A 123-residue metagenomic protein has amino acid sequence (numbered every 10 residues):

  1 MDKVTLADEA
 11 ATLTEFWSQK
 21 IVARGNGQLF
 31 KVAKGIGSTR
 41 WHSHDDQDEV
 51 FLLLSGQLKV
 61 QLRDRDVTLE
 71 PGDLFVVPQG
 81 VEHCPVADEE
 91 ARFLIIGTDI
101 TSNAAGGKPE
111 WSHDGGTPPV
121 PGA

Functional and structural regions predicted by a protein language model:
D2-A10, A23, D88-A123: Double-stranded beta-helix
L6-W41, Q47, I96, A105: A short glycine-rich, His/Asp/Glu-containing loop-to-beta-strand
S18, Q28, G37, R65 (+3 more regions): A generic "binding-loop/recognition-motif" signal
N26, L54-S55, E70-P71, E89: A cytosolic small-molecule/anion-sensing beta-strand core signal
G37, D46-D48, L52-L58, R63-D64: Glycine- and acidic-residue-biased ligand/ion/polar-headgroup-sensing regions
W41-H42, V60-Q61, V77, E82-D88 (+1 more regions): Short beta-strand His + acidic residue motifs that chelate non-heme Fe in jelly-roll/DSBH and cupin folds
L62-R63, P71, A87, A105-G106: Short glycine-/acidic-enriched loop or helix-start segments at secondary-structure transitions that form or flank
R63-Q79: Short acidic-glycine-tyrosine-enriched beta hairpin
